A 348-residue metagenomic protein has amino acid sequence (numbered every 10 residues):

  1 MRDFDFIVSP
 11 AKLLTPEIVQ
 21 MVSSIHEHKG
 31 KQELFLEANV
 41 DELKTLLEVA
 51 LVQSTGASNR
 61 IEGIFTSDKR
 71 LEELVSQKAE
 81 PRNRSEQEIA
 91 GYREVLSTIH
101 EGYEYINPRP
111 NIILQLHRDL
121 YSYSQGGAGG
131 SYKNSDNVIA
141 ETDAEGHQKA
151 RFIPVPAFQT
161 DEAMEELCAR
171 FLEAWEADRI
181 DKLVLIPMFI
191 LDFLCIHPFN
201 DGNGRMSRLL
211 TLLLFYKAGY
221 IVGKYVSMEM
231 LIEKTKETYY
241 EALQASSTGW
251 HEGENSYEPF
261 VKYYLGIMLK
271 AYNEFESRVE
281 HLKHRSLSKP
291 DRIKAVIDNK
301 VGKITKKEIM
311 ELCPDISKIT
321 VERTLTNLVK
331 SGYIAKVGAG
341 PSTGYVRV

Functional and structural regions predicted by a protein language model:
M1-V348: FIC/Doc superfamily catalytic core
